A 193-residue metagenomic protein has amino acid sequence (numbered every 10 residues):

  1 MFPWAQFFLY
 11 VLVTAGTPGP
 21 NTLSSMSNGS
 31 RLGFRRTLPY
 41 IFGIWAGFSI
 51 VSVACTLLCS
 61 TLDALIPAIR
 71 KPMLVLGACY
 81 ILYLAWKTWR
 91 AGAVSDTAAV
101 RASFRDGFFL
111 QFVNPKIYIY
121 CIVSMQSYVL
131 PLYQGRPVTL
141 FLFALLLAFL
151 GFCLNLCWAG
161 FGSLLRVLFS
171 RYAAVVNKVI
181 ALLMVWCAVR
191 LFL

Functional and structural regions predicted by a protein language model:
F2-A64, A68, V123-F143: Juxtamembrane transmembrane-helix termini in multi-pass membrane transport proteins
P3-W4, V100, F104, I117 (+2 more regions): Primarily residues marking transmembrane-helix entry/exit sites
A5-Y10, G43, C79-L82, D106 (+2 more regions): Short alpha-helical transmembrane interface motifs in multi-pass membrane proteins
L12, G16, S49-I50, W86 (+3 more regions): Hydrophobic/aromatic residues within the transmembrane alpha-helices of Major Facilitator Superfamily
R36-S103, F161: Membrane helix-loop-helix hairpins that form the core translocation module of multi-pass transporters
S52-T56, V113-Q126, L183-L193: Hydrophobic alpha-helical transmembrane segments in multi-pass integral membrane proteins
A64-A93, A148, L154, W158 (+1 more regions): Selective transmembrane alpha-helices of multi-pass membrane proteins
